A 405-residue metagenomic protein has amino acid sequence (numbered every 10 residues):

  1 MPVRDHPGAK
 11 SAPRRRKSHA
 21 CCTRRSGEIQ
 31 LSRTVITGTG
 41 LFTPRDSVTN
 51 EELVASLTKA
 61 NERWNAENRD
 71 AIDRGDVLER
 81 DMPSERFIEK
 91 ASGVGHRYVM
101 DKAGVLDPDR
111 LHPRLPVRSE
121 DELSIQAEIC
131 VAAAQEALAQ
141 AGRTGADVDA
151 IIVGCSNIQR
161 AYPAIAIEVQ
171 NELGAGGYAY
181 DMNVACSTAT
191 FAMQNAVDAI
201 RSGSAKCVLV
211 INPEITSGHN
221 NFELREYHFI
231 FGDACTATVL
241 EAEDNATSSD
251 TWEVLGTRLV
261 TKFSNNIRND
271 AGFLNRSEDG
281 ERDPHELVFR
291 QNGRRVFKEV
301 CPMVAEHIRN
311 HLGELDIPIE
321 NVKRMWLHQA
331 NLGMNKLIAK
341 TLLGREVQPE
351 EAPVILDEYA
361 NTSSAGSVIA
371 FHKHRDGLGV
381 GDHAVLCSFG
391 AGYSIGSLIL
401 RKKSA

Functional and structural regions predicted by a protein language model:
D5-H6: Intrinsic-disorder-associated, low-complexity terminal segments enriched in Asp/Asn/His/Tyr and depleted of Lys/Arg
C21-C22: Cysteine-centered motifs
G27-S124, L224-K298, P302, E306 (+1 more regions): Condensing-enzyme catalytic core mediating Claisen C-C bond formation in acyl metabolism
E28-Q30, V131, N157-Q159, N171-Y178 (+4 more regions): Claisen-condensing/thiolase-fold acyl-transfer catalytic domains that form or cleave C-C bonds in fatty acid
I36, L78, M82-V184, E314-N335: Conserved beta-ketoacyl condensing-enzyme motif
T37, G154, N183, V208-E214 (+2 more regions): Short beta-strand segments
S47-V48, Y162-I165, M193-Q194, H219-R225 (+2 more regions): Short acidic, glycine/serine/threonine-rich loops at helix termini
S204-C235: Flexible, glycine-rich active-site loops centered on histidine and acidic residues that chelate a metal or position
